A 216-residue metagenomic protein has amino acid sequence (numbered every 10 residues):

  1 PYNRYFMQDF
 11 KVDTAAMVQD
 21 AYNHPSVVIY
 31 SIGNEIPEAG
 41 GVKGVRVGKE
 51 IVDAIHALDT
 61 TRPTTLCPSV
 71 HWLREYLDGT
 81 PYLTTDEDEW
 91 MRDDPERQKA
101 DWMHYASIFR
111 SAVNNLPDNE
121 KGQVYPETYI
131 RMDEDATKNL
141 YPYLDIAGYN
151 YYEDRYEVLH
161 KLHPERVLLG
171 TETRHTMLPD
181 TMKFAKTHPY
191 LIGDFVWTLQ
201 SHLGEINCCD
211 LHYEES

Functional and structural regions predicted by a protein language model:
P1-S216: Extended substrate-binding grooves/exosites of carbohydrate-active enzymes
